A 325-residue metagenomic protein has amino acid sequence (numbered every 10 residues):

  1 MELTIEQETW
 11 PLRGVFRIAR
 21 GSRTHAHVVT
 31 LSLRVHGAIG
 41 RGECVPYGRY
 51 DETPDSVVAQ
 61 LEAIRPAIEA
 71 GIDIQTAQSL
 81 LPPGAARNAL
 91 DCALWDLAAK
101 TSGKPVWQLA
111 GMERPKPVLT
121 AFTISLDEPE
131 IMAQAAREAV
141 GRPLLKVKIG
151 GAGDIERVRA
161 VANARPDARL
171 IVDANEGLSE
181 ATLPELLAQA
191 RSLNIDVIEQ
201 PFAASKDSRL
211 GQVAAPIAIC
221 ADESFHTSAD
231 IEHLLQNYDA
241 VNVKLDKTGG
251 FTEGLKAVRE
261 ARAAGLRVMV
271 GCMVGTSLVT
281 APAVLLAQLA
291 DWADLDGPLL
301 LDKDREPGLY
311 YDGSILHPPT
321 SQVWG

Functional and structural regions predicted by a protein language model:
M1-L170, G177-P184, A188-S192, R305-G325: N-terminal capping/lid subdomain adjacent to the active-site entrance of alpha/beta enzymes
V147, A152-Q288, D302-S314: Catalytic core of soluble alpha/beta enzymes
D291-D294: Short helix/strand-capping turn motifs
P298: Active-site cofactor/co-catalyst pockets and adjacent glycine-rich loops in catalytic enzymes
